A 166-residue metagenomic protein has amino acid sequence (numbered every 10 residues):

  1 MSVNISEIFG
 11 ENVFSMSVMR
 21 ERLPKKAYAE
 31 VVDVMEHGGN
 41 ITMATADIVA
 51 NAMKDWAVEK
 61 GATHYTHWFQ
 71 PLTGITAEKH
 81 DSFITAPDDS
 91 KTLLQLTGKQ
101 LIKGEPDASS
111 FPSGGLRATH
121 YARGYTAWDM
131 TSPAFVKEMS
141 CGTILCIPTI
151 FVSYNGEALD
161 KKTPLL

Functional and structural regions predicted by a protein language model:
N4-G98, I102-R123: Histidine/acidic residue-rich metal-binding segments in metalloenzymes
R123-L166: N-terminal hydrophobic targeting/anchoring segments and the immediately downstream early-domain regions of hydrolases
